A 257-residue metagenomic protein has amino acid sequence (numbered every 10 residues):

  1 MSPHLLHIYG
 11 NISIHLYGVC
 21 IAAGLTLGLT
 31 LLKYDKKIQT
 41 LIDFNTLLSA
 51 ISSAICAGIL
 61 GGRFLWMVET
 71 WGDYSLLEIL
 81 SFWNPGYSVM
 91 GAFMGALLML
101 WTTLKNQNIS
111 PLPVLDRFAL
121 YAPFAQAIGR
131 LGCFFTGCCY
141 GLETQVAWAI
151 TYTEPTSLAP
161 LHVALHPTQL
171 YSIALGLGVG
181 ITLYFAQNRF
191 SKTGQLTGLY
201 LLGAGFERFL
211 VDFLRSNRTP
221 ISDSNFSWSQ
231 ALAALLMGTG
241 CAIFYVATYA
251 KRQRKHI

Functional and structural regions predicted by a protein language model:
M1-I257: A feature for loop-to-transmembrane-helix boundaries and adjacent hydrophobic helices in multi-pass integral membrane
